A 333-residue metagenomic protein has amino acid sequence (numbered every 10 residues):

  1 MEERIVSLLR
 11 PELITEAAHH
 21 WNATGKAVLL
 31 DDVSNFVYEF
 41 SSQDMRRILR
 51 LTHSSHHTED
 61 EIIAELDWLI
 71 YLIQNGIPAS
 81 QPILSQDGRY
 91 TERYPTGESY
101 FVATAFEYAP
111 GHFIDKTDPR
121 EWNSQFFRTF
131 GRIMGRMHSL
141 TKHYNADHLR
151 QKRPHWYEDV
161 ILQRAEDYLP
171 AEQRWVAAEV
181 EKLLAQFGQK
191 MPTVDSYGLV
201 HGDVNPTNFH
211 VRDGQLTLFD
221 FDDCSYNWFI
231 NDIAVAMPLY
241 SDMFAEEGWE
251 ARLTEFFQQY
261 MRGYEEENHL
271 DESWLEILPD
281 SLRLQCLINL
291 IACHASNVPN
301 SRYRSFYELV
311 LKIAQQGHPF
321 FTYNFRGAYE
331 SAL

Functional and structural regions predicted by a protein language model:
M1-D87, D213-Q215, Y329-L333: Conserved NTP-binding catalytic cores of kinases and kinase-like/nucleotidyltransferase enzymes across multiple kinase
V33-D44, I48, P82, A185-N231 (+1 more regions): Active-site acidic catalytic loop and adjacent metal/ATP-binding pocket of ATP-dependent phosphoryl transfer enzymes
S42-Y144: ATP-binding pocket architecture of kinase catalytic cores
S54, G88, A105-P119, D159-D167 (+1 more regions): A glycine-centered beta->alpha junction motif in the catalytic cores of kinase/phosphotransferase enzymes
Q125, L270-L282: All-alpha amphipathic helical-bundle segments outside canonical DNA-binding/catalytic cores that form hydrophobic
L149-K190: Active-site catalytic-loop/activation-segment of kinase and kinase-like phosphoryl-transfer enzymes
I230-N268, L284-N300: Active-site activation/catalytic loop segments of kinase-like enzymes and analogous catalytic loops in related
I288-L333: ATP/Mg2+ or Mg2+-diphosphate-binding catalytic cores that bind nucleotide phosphates or diphosphates via glycine-rich
